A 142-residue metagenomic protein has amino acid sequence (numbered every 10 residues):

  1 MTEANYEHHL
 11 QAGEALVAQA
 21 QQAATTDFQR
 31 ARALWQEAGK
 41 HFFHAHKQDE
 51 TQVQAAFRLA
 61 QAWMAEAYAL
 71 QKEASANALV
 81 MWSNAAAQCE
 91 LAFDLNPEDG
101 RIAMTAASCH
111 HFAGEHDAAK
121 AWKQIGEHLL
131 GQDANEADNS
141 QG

Functional and structural regions predicted by a protein language model:
T2-T25, T51-K72, D99-F112, A137-G142: Amphipathic alpha-helical repeat scaffolds of TPR domains
L10, E14-V17, Q21, R32 (+3 more regions): Residue-level detector of alpha-helical secondary structure
D27-K40, S75-A86: Helix-turn-helix repeat elements of alpha-solenoid scaffolds
A33-H44, S108-F112, I125: Short, charge-rich amphipathic interface segments used for partner binding and complex assembly
K40, H46-K47, A87-D94, E127-H128: Conserved structural position within tetratricopeptide repeats
N77-E90, A118-E127: Alpha-helical repeat scaffolds
